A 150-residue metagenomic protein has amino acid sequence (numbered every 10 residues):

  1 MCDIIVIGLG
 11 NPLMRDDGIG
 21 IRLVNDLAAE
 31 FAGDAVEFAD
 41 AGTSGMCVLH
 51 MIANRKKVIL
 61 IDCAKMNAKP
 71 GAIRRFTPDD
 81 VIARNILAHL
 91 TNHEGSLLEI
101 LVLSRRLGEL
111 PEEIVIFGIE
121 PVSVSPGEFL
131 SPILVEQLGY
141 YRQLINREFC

Functional and structural regions predicted by a protein language model:
M1-I119, E128-Y140, L144-C150: N-terminal catalytic or cofactor-binding beta/alpha core of small enzyme domains
V124-S125: Short, solvent-exposed loop/turn segments at secondary-structure junctions
